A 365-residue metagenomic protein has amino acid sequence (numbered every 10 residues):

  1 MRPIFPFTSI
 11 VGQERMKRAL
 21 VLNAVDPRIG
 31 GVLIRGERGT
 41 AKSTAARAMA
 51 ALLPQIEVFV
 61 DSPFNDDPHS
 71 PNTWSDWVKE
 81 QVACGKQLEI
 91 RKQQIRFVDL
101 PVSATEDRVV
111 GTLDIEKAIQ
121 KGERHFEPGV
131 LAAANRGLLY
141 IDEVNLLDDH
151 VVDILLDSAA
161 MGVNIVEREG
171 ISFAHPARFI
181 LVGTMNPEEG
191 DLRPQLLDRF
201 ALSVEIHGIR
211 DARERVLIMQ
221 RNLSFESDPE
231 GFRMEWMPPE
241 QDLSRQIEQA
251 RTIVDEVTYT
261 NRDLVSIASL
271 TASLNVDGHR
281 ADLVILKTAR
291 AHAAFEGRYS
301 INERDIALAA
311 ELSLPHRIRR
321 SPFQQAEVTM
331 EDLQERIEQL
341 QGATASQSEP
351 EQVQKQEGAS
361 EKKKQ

Functional and structural regions predicted by a protein language model:
M1-R213: Conserved ASCE/P-loop NTPase catalytic core
A41, A268-R280, A291-Q365: C-terminal engagement/docking regions of AAA+ P-loop ATPases
A41, E57-V58, D66-S70, E189-G190 (+5 more regions): Short, intrinsically disordered/low-complexity patches at protein termini and at juxtamembrane boundaries
T44, A48-L52, S62, W74 (+9 more regions): Short alpha-helix boundary/capping motifs
P63, G231-W236, F323-Q324: Short, flexible loop/turn segments with low-complexity composition
V109, V182, S244, Q339-A345: Short flexible/disordered coil segments
E123, G129, F173, M234 (+4 more regions): Short leucine-rich amphipathic alpha-helices used at interfaces
V151-V152, R210-I318: Basic, amphipathic alpha-helical bundle interface domains used for macromolecular binding and assembly
